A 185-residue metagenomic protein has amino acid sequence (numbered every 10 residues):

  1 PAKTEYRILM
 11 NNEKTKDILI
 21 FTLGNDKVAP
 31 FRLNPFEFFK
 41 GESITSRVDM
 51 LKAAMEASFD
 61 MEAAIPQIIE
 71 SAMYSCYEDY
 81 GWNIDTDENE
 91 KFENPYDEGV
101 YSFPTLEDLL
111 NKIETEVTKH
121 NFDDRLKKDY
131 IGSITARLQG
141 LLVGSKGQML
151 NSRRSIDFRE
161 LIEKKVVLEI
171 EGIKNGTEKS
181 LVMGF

Functional and structural regions predicted by a protein language model:
A2-F185: P-loop NTPase motor domains
